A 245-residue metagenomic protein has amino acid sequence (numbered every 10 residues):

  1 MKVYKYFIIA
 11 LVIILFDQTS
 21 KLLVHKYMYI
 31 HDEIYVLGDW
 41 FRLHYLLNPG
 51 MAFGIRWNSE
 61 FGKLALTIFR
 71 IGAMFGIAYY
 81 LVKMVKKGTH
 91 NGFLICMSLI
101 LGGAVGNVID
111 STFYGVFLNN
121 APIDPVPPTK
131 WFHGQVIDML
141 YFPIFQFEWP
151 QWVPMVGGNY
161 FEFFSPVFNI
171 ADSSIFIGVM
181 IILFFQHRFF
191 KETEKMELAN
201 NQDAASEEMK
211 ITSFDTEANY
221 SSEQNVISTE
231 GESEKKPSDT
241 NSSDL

Functional and structural regions predicted by a protein language model:
M1-L245: Alpha-helical transmembrane bundles and membrane-interface segments of multipass inner-membrane proteins
